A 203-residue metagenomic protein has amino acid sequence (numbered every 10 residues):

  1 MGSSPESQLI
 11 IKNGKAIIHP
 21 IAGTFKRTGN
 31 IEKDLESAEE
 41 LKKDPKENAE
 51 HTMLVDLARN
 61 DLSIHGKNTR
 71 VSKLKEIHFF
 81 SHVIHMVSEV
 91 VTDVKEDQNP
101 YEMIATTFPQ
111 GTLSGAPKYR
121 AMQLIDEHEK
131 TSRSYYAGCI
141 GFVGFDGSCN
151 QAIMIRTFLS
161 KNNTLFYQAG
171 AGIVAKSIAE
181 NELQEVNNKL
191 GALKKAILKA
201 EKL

Functional and structural regions predicted by a protein language model:
M1-L203: Extended alpha-helical targeting/anchoring segments, especially N-terminal organellar/secretory targeting helices
